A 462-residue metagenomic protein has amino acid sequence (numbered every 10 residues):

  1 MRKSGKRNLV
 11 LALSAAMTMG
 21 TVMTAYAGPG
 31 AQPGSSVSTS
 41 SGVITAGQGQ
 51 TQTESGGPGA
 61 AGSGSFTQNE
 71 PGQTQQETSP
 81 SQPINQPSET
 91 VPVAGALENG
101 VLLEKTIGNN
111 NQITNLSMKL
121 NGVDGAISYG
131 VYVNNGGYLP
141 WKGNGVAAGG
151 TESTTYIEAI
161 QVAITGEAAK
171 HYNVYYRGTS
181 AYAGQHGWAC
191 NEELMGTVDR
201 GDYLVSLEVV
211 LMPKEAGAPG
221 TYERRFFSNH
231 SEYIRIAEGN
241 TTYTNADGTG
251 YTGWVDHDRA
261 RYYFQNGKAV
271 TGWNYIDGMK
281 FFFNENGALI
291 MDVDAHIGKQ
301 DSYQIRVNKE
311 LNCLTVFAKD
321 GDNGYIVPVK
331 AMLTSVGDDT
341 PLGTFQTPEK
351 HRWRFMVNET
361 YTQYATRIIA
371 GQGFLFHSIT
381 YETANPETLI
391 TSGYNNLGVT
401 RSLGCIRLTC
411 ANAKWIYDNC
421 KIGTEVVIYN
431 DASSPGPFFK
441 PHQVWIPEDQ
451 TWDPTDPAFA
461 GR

Functional and structural regions predicted by a protein language model:
M1-S36, S40, I160, L207: Gram-positive cell-envelope targeting signals
T21-V22, Y26-G30, I84, A96-L97 (+2 more regions): Extracellular adhesion/carbohydrate-binding repeat motifs centered on closely spaced tryptophans
G28, G34, G42, G47-G49 (+4 more regions): Lectin-type carbohydrate-recognition ectodomains
P29-S88, W452, F459-R462: Ser/Thr/Gly/Pro-rich low-complexity, disordered linker/stalk segments of secreted and cell-surface proteins
N115, A159, S206, V329 (+5 more regions): Extracytoplasmic/secreted proteins, especially bacterial periplasmic and envelope-associated proteins
G122, V133, G166, P213 (+10 more regions): A mature extracytoplasmic/lumenal domain signature
H296-T388, G461: Gly/Pro-biased beta-strand-loop elements
F355-R462: Exported/periplasmic cell-wall-interacting domains
